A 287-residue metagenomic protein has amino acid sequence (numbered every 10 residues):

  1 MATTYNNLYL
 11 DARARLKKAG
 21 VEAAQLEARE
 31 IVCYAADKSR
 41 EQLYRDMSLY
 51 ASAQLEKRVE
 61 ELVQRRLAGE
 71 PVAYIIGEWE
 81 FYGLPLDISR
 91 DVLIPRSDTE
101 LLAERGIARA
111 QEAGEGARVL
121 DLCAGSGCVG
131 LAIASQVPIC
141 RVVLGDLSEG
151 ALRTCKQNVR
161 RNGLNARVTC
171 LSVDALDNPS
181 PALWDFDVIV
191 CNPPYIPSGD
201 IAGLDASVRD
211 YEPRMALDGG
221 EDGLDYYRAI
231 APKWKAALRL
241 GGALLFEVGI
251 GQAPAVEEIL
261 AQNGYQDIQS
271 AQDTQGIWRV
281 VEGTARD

Functional and structural regions predicted by a protein language model:
M1-Y44, S48-A51: Non-catalytic accessory regions of SAM-dependent methyltransferases
L16, A110, V159, W234 (+1 more regions): Conserved hydrophobic residues forming the short capping helix/wall of the S-adenosyl-L-methionine
V21, V137-I139, R160-N165, A237 (+1 more regions): Short helix-capping segments at alpha-helix termini
I31, G69, T99, V129 (+6 more regions): Residue-level signal for inorganic ion chemistry
V32-R109: Conserved AdoMet
S97-G203, A229: Conserved SAM/SAH cofactor-binding pocket of Class I
Y195-Y226: Mobile active-site "lid"/loop adjacent to the S-adenosyl-L-methionine
E221-T284: Conserved Class I SAM-dependent methyltransferase catalytic core
